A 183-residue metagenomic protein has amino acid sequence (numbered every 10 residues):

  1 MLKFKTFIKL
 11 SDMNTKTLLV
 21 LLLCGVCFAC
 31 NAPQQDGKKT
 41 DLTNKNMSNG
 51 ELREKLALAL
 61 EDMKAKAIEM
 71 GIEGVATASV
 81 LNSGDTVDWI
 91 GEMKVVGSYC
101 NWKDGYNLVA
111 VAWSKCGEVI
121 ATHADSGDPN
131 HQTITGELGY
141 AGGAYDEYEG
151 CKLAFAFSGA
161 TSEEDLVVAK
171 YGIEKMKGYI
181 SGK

Functional and structural regions predicted by a protein language model:
F4: Cationic, low-complexity basic patches in intrinsically disordered or flexible, solvent-exposed regions
F7-L18: Bacterial N-terminal signal peptides that target proteins for export
L23-G25: Repetitive helical segments and hydrophobic/amphipathic motifs
F28-A29: C-terminal motif of bacterial Sec signal peptides marking the signal peptidase cleavage site
A32: Short, conserved catalytic or interaction motifs in soluble domains
Q35-K183: Flexible, solvent-exposed loop/hinge segments and secondary-structure transition points
